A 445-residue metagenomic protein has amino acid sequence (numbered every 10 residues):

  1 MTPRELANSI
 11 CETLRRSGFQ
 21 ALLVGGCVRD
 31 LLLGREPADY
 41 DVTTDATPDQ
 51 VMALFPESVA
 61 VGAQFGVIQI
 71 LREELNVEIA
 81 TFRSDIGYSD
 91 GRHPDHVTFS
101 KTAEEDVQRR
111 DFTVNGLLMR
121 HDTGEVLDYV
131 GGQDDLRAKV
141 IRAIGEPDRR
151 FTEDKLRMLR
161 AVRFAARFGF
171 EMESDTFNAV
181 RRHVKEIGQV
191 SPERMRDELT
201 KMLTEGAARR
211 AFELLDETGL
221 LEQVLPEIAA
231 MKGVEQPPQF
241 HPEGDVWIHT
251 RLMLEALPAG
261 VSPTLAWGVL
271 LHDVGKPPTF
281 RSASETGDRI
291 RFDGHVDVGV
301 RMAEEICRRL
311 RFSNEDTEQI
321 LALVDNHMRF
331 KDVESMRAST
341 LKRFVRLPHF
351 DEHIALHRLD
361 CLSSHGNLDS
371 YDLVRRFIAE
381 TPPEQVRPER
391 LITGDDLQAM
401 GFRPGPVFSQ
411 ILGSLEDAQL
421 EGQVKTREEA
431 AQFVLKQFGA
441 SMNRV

Functional and structural regions predicted by a protein language model:
M1-V445: Catalytic cores of the polymerase beta-like nucleotidyltransferase superfamily and closely associated nucleotide
